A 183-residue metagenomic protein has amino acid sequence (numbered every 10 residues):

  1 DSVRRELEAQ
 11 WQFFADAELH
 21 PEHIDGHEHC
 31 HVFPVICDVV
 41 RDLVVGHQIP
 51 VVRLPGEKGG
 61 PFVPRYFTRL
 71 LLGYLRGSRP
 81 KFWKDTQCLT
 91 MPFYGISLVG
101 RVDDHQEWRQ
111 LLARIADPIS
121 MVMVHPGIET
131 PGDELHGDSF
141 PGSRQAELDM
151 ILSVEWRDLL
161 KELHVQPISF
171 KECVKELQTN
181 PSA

Functional and structural regions predicted by a protein language model:
D1-H23, P34-A183: Terminal accessory/targeting
D25-H31: Active-site histidine-anchored catalytic micro-motif
